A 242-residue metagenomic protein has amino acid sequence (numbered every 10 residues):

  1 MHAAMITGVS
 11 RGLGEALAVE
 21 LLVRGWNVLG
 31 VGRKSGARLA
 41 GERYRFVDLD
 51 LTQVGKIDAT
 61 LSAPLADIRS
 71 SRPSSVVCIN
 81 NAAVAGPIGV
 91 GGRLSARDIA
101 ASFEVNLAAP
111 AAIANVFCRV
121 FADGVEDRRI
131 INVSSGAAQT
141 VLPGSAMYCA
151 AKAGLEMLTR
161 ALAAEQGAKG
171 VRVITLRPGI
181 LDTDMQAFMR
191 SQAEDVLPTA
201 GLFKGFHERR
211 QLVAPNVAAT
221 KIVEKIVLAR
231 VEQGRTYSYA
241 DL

Functional and structural regions predicted by a protein language model:
S10, G14, A18: N-terminal Rossmann NAD(P)H-binding glycine-rich loop of SDR-like oxidoreductase domains
E42-G55: Rossmann-fold cofactor-recognition segment
N80-I88: Conserved NAD(P)H cofactor-binding loop of Rossmann-fold oxidoreductase domains
V84, G92-A111, L155: Catalytic Tyr-X3-Lys loop
A114, A151: Active-site helix of classical SDR
S135: Residue(s) in the substrate-gating loop at a strand-loop-helix junction that position the organic substrate next
T140, A161-V171: Active-site-adjacent segment of SDR/Rossmann-fold oxidoreductases
T175-P178, T183, E194-L242: C-terminal helical subdomain
